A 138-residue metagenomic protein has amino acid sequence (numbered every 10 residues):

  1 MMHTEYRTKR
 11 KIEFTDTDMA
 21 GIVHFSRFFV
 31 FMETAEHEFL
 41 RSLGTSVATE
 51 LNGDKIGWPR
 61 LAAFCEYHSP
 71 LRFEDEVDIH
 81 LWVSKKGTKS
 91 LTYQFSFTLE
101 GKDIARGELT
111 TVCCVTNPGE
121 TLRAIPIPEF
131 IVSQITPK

Functional and structural regions predicted by a protein language model:
M2-L61, T116-K138: Hot-dog-fold acyl-thioester-processing enzymes
Y6, Y67, R72-F73, S84-K138: HotDog/MaoC-like acyl-thioester-processing domains
F39-S90, R106, V112: Hydrophobic beta-strand-centered segment that forms part of the acyl-chain substrate-binding groove
